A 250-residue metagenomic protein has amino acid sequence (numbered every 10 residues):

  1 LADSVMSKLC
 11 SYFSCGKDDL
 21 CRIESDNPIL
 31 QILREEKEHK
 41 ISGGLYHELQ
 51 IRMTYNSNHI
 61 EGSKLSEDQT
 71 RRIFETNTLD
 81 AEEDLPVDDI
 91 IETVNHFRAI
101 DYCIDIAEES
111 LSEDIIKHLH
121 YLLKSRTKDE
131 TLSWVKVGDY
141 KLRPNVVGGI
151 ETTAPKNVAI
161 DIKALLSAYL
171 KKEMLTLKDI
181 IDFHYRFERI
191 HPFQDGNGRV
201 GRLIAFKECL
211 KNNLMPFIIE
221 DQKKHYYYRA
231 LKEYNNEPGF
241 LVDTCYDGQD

Functional and structural regions predicted by a protein language model:
L1: Recognition helix of helix-turn-helix/homeodomain-like DNA-binding domains that insert into the DNA major groove
S4-D19: DNA major-groove recognition helix of helix-turn-helix/homeodomain DNA-binding modules
I23-D250: FIC/Doc superfamily catalytic core
